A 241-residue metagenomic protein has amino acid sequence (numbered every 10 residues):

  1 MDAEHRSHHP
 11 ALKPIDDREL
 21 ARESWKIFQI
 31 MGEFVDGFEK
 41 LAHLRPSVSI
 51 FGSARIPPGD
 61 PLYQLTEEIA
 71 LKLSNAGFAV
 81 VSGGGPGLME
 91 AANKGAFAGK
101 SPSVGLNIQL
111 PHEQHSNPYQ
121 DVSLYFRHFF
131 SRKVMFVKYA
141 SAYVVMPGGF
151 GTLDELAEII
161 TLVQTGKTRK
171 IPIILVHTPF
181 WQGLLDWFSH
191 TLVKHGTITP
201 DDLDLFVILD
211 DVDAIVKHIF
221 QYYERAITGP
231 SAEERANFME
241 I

Functional and structural regions predicted by a protein language model:
D2-S7, K13-L106: Glycine-rich beta-alpha loop segments
D36-K40, F78, F97-S101, P111 (+4 more regions): Generic secondary-structure signature for well-ordered alpha-helical cores
L41-H43, K72-S74, A96-F97, Q114-P118 (+3 more regions): Solvent-exposed alpha-helices and their adjacent loops that cap or buttress functional pockets in soluble metabolic
P46-S49, F78-A79, S101-G105, D121-L124 (+3 more regions): Structural motif
G87-V145: Acidic/glycine-enriched connector segments
Q109-H115, T152, F180-G183: Short gly/pro/ser/thr-enriched loop/turn and capping motifs at secondary-structure boundaries
R127-P179, Y223-T228: Active-site/ligand-binding-proximal alpha/beta "capping" segment
L175-I241: C-terminal functional extensions of proteins
